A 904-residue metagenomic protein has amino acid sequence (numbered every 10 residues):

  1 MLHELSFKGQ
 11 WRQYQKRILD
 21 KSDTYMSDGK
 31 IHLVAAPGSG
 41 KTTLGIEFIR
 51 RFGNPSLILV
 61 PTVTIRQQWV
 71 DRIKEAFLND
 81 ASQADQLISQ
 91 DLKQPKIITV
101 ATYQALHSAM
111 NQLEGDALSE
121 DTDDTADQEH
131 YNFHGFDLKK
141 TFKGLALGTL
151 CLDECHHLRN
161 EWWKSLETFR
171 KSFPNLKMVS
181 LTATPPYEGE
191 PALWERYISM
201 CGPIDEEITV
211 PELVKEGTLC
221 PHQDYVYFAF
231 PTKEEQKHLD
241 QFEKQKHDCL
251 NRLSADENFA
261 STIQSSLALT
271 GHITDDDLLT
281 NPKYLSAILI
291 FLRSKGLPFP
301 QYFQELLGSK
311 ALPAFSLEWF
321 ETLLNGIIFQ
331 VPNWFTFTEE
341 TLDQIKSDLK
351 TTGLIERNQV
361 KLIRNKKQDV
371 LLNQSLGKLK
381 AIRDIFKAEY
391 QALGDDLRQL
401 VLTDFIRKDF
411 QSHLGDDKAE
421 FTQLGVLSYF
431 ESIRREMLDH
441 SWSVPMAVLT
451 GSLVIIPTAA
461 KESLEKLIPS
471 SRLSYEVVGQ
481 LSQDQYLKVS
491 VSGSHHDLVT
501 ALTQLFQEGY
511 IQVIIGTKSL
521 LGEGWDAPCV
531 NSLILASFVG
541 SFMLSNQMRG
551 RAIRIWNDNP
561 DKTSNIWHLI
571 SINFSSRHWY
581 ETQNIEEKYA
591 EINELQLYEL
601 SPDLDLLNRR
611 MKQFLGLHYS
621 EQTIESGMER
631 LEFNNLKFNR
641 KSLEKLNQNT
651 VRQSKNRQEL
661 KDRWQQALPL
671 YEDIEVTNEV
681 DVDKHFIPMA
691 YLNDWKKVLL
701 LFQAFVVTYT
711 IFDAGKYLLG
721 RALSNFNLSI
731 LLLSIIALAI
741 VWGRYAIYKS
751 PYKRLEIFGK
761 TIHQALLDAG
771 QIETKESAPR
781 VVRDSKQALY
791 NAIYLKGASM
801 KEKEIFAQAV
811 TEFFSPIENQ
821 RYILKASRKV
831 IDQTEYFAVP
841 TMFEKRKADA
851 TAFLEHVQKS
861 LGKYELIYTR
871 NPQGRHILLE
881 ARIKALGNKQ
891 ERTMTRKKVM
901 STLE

Functional and structural regions predicted by a protein language model:
M1-L33: Conserved pre-motif I regulatory segment
S27-F48: Walker A/P-loop
A36-S39, T43, S82-L87, L92-T99 (+8 more regions): Conserved C-terminal RecA-like helicase domain
T42-E47, R51-F77, T102-A105, W162 (+2 more regions): Conserved Walker A/P-loop ATP-binding site and its immediately adjacent core in helicase/helicase-like ATPase domains
T64-D91, I198: Conserved helix-turn-beta segment of the N-terminal RecA-like "Helicase ATP-binding" lobe in SF1/SF2 helicases
A105, G115-V179: SF2 helicase catalytic motif II
H107, A419, S432-S441, A447-Q622 (+1 more regions): Conserved RecA-like P-loop NTPase helicase motor core
N160-L219: Post-DEXD/H (motif II) to motif III coupling segment of the RecA-like Helicase ATP-binding lobe
